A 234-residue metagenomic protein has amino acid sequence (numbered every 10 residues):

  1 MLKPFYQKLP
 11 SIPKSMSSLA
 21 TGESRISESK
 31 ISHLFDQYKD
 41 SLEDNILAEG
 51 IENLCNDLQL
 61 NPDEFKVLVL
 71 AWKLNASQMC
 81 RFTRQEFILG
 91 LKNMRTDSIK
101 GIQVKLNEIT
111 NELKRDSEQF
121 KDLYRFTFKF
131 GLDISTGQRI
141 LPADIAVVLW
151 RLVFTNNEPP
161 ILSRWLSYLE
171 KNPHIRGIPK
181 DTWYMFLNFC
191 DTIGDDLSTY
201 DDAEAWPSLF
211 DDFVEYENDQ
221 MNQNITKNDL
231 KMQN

Functional and structural regions predicted by a protein language model:
L2-E43, A48-I51, E64-L70, Q78-T136: EF-hand Ca2+-binding helix-loop-helix modules
P4-L9, V148, P160-N234: Intrinsically disordered, low-complexity, Lys/Arg-biased terminal tails
D36-K39, K92, F128-L132, R151-F154 (+4 more regions): Alpha-helical repeat scaffolds in large eukaryotic proteins
I46-Q59, T83-T96, I140-N156, K180-I193: Amphipathic regulatory helices of Ca2+-sensor modules
P62, K66, P159-P160: Extended intrinsically disordered, low-complexity coil regions enriched in Ser, Thr, Gly, Ala and often Pro
L74-N75, I193: A short structural micro-motif
A76-S77, I109, Y168, A205: Charge-rich, low-complexity amphipathic helices in intrinsically disordered tails/linkers adjacent to domains
N107-G177: Extended, charged alpha-helical interaction scaffolds
